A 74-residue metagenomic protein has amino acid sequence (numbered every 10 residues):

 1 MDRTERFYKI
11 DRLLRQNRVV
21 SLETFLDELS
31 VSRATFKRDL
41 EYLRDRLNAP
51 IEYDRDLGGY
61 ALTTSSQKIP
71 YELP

Functional and structural regions predicted by a protein language model:
M1-P74: Short, basic/aromatic recognition patches that contact phosphate-bearing ligands
